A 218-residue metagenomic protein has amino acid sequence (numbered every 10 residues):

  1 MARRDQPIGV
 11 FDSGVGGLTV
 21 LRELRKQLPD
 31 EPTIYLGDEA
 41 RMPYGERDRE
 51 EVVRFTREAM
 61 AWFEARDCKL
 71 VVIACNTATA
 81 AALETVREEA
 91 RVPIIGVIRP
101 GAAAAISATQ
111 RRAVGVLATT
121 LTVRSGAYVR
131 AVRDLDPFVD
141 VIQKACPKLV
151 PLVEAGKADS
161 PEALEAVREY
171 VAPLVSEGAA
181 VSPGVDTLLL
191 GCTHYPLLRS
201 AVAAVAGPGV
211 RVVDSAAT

Functional and structural regions predicted by a protein language model:
M1-T218: Non-catalytic structural scaffold of enzyme domains
